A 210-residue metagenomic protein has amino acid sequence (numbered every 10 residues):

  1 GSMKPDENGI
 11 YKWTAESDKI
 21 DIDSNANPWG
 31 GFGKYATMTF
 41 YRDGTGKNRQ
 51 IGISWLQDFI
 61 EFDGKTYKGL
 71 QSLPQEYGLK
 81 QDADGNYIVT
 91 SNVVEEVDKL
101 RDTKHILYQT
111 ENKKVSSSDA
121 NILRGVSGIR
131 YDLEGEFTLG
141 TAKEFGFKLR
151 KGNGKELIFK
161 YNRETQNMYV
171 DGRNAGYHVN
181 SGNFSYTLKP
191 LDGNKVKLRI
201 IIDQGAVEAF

Functional and structural regions predicted by a protein language model:
G1-S2: Loop/turn-rich, solvent-exposed surfaces of beta-rich toroidal or solenoidal domains
P5-D6, T14-F210: Beta-rich accessory regions
